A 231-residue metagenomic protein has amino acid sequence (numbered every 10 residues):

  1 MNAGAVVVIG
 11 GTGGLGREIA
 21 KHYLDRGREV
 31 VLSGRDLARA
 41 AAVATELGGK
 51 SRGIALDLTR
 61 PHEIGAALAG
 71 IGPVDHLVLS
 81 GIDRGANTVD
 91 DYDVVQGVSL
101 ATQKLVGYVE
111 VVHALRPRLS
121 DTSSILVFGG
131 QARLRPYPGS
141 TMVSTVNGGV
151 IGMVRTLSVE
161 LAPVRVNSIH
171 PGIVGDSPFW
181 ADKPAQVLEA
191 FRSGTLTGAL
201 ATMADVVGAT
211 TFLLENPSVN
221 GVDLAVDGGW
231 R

Functional and structural regions predicted by a protein language model:
T12, A20: N-terminal Rossmann NAD(P)H-binding glycine-rich loop of SDR-like oxidoreductase domains
R26-A42: Conserved glycine-rich Rossmann-like NAD(P)H-binding loop of the short-chain dehydrogenase/reductase
E46-H62: Rossmann-fold cofactor-recognition segment
V78, L126-F128, V166-I169, G221: Hydrophobic structural elements of the Rossmann-like NAD(P)H-binding subdomain that define the short-chain
L79-V98, W180-K183: Conserved mid-core segment of classical short-chain dehydrogenase/reductases
D90-D91, G97-V111, D121-A162, I173-G175: Catalytic loop of short-chain dehydrogenase/reductase
P171-G194: A glycine/serine/threonine-rich, flexible loop-to-helix segment that serves as the NAD(P) cofactor-binding "lid"
A199-V226: C-terminal substrate-recognition "lid" of short-chain dehydrogenase/reductases
